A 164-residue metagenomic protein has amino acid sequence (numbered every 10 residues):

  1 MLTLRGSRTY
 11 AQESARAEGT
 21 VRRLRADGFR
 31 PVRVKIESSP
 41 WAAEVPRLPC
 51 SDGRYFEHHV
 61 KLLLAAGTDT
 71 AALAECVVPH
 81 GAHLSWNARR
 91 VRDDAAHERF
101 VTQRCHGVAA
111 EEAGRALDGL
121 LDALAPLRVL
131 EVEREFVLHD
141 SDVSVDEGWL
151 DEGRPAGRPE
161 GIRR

Functional and structural regions predicted by a protein language model:
M1-R164: Long, contiguous binding/interaction regions
